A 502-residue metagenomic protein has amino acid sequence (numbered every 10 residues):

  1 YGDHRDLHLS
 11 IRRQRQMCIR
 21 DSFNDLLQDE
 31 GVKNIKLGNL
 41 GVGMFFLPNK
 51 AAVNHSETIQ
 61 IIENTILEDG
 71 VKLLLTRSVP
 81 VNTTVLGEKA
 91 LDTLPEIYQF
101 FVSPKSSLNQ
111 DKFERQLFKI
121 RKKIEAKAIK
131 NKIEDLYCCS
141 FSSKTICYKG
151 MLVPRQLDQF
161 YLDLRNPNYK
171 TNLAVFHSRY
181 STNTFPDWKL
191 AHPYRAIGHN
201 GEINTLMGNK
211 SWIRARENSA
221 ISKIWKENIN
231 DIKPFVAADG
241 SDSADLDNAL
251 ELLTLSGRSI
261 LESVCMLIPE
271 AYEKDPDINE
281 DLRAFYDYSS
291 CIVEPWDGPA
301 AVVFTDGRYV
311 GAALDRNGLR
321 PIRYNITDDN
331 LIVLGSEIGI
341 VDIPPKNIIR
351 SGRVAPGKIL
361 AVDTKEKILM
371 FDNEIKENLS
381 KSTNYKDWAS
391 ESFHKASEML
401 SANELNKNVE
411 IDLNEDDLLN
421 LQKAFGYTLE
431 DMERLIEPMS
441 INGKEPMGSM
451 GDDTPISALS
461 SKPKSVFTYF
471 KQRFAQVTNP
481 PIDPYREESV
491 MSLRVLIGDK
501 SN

Functional and structural regions predicted by a protein language model:
H4-L7, I11-I19: Short, small-residue-biased leader/transition segments that mark boundaries at the very start of proteins
V32-Y169, M266-E270, D277-D281, A313-D315 (+3 more regions): Extended, highly charged accessory segments
S107-I124, N131, C138, N228-G298: Glycine/proline-enriched, intrinsically flexible loops and inter-domain linkers
P167-K189, A284: Active-site-adjacent loop/helix segments that line or gate small-molecule/cofactor pockets in enzymes
A174, P186-I203, M207, E294-V333: Conserved catalytic micro-motifs used in adenylation/nucleotidyl-transfer and phosphoryl/amide- and methyl-transfer
H177-T182, E202, K210, F304-D306 (+3 more regions): Short, flexible loop/turn elements at secondary-structure junctions
A196, N204-E251, F285-Y288, I292 (+2 more regions): Catalytic or ion-translocation cores adjacent to nucleophile or general acid/base/metal-coordination motifs in diverse
F285-E294, G298-R308, A312-L314, L331 (+3 more regions): Phosphate/diphosphate-binding loops
